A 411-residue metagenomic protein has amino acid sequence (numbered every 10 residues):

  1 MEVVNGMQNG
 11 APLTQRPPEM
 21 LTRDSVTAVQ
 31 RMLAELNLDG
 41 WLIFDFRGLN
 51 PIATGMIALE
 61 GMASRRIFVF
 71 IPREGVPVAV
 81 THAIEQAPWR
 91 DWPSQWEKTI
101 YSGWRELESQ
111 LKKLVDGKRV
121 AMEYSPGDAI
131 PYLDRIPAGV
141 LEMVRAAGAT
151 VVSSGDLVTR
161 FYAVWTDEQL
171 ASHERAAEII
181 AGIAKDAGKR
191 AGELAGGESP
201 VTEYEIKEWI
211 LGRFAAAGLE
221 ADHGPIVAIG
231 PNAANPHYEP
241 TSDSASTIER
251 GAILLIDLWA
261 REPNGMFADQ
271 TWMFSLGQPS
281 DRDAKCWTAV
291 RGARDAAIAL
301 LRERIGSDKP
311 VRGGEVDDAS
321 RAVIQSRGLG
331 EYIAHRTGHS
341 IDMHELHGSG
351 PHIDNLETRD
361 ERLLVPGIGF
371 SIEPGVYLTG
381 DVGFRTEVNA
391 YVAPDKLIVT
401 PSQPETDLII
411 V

Functional and structural regions predicted by a protein language model:
M1-V411: Active-site neighborhoods and metal-handling regions in enzymes and metal-associated proteins
